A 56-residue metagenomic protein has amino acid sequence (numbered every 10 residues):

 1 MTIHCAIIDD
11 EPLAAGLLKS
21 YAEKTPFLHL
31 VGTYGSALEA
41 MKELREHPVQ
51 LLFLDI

Functional and structural regions predicted by a protein language model:
I3, P12-G32: Two-component/phosphorelay signaling modules centered on CheY-like receiver
D9: Conserved acidic carboxylate
T33-L51: Acidic, metal-coordinating helix/loop segments flanking the phosphotransfer/catalytic sites of two-component signaling
D55: Active-site residues of response regulator receiver
